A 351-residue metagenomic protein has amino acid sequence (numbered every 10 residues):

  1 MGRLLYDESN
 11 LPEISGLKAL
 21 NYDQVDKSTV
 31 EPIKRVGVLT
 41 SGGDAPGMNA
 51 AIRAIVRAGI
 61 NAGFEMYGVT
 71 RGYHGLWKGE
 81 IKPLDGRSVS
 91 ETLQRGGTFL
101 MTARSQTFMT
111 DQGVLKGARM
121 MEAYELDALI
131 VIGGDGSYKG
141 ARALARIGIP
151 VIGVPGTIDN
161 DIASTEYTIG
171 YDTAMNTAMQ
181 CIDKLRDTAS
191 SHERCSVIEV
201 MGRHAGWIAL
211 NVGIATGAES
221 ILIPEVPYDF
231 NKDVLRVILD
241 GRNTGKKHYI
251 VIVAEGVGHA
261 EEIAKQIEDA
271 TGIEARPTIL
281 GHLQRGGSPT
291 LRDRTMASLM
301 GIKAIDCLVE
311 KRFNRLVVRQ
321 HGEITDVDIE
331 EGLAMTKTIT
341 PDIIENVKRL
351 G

Functional and structural regions predicted by a protein language model:
M1, H259-E262, I267-G351: C-terminal non-catalytic interaction/assembly regions of soluble proteins
M1-V30, L76-V131, I169-N176, Q180: Glycine-rich oxoanion-binding loops at beta->alpha junctions
V25-W77: N-terminal phosphate-binding or glycine-rich loops at protein starts, especially the Walker A/P-loop of NTPases
R35-G43, T98-A103, A128-V131, S196-E199 (+1 more regions): Short glycine-rich or small-residue beta-strand-to-loop segments that form or flank ligand, phosphate, metal/Fe-S
S41-D44, V69-G75, R104-S105, G134-G136 (+7 more regions): Short, ordered loop/turn segments at secondary-structure junctions
G43-P46, A51-A54, F108, V114-L115 (+2 more regions): Small-residue-rich beta-alpha loop regions that form the catalytic core of phosphotransfer and lipid-active enzymes
V131-G133, K139, A143, P150 (+2 more regions): Accessory alpha-helical/coil subdomains and C-terminal extensions that flank or cap enzyme catalytic cores
